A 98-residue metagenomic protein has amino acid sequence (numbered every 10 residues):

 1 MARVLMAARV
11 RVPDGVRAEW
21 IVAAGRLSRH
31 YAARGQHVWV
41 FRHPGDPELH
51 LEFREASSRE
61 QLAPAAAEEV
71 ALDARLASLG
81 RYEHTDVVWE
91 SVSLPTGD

Functional and structural regions predicted by a protein language model:
M1-A2, A18: Short, low-complexity N-terminal intrinsically disordered segments enriched in polar/charged residues
R3-R11, L51-F53: Active-site-flanking beta-strand signature of metal-NTP-handling nucleotidyl enzymes and homologous cyclase-like
A8, V40-F41: Short beta-strand segments that buttress and anchor functional surface loops
V10-V22: Short, surface-exposed ligand-recognition loops at beta-strand->loop->(often short) alpha-helix junctions that present
D14-V16, D46, S58-E60: Residues that cap or initiate secondary-structure elements
G25-W39, E55-W89: An amphipathic, aromatic/His-enriched active-site/gating alpha helix that lines ligand/cofactor pockets
F41-P47: A short beta-turn/loop motif at secondary-structure boundaries
E90-D98: Short, low-order "capping/linker" segments at domain edges
